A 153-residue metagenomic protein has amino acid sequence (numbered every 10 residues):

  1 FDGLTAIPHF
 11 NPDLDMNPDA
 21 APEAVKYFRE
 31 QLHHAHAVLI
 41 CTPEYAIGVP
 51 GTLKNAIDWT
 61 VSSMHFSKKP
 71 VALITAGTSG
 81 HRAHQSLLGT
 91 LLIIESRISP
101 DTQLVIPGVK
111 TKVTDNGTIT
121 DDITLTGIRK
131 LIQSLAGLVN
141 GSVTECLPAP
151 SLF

Functional and structural regions predicted by a protein language model:
F1-N11, S62-M64, E95-D115, S142: Mobile beta-alpha loop/short-helix "lid" or hinge segments that flank ligand
F1-T42, G48-D58, T118-F153: N-terminal beta1-alpha1-beta2 submodule of the flavodoxin-like/Rossmannoid cofactor-binding fold
H36-A37, S67-V71: Short, surface-exposed connector motifs at secondary-structure boundaries
T42-P43, P70: Short, proline-centered helix/strand-breaking motifs
A46-I47, G80: Glycine-rich nucleotide phosphate-binding loop and flanking beta-alpha elements of Rossmann-like dinucleotide-binding
N55-H65, T90-I94: A glycine- and small-aliphatic-rich helix-loop capping segment at beta-alpha/alpha-beta transitions that lines
K69-G108, D122-T126: Short, glycine-/small-residue-rich phosphate/pyrophosphate-handling segment
